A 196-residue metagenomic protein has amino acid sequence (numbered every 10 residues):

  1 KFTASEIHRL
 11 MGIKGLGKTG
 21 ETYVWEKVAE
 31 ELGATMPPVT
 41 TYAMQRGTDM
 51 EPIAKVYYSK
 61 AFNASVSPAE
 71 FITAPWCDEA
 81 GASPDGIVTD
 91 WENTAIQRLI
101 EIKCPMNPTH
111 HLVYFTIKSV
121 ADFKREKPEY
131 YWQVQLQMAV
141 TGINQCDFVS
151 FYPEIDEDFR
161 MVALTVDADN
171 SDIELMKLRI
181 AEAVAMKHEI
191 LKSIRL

Functional and structural regions predicted by a protein language model:
K1-I53, I117-V120, K124, L196: Charged, glycine-rich intrinsically disordered N-terminal tails and low-complexity linkers that flank
G20-V24, M50, A54, Q133 (+2 more regions): Alpha-helical structural motif
P38-P68, E79-G81: Short, well-structured hydrophobic secondary-structure segments
K60-P84, V88-V184, H188-I190: Nucleic-acid nuclease catalytic cores
I190-L196: Short, flexible loop/turn segments with low-complexity composition
